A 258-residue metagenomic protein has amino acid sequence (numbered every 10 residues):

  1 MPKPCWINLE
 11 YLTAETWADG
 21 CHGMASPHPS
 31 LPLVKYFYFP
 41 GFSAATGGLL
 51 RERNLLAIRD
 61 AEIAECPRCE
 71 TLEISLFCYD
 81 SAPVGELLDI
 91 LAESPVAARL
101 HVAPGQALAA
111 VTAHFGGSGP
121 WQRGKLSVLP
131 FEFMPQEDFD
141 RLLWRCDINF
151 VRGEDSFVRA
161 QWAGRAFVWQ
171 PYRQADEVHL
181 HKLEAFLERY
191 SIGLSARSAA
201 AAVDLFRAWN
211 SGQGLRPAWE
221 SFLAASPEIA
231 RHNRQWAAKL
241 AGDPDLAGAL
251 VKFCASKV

Functional and structural regions predicted by a protein language model:
P2-C5, V96-A97, R165: A short helix->loop->beta-strand "cap" motif at the edges of active sites that frequently abuts
I7-E10, A103, F131, Q170: Generic beta-sheet signal
I7-G85: A nucleotide-sugar donor-handling region in carbohydrate enzymes
E52, I192-V258: C-terminal amphipathic helix plus adjacent low-complexity, charged tail appended to glycosyltransferase catalytic
E86-A97: Short hydrophobic signal-anchor/transmembrane segments that target glycosyltransferases and glycosylation machinery
V96-E132: Catalytic donor nucleotide-activated moiety binding site of glycosyltransferases and closely related
F133-K182: A donor-sugar binding/catalytic signature common to diverse glycosyltransferases and related nucleotide-sugar
A166-G212: Nucleotide-sugar donor-binding patch of glycosyltransferase catalytic domains
